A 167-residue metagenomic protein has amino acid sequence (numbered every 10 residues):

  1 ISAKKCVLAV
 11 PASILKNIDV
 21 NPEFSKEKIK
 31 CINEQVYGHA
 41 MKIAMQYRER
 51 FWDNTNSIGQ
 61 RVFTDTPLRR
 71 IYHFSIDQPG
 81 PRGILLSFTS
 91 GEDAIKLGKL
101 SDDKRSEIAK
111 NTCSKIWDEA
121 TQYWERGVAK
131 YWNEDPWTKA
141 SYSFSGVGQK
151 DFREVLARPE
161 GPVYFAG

Functional and structural regions predicted by a protein language model:
S2-K28, M41-A44: Flavin (primarily FAD) binding-site architecture
A9, I18, H39, D53-G167: Conserved flavin/dinucleotide-binding core of flavoenzymes
S13-K16, E27-E34, K104, I108: Short alpha-helical interface patches
E27-N56: Central beta-strand plus flanking loop segment that forms part of the substrate or channel wall within the catalytic
